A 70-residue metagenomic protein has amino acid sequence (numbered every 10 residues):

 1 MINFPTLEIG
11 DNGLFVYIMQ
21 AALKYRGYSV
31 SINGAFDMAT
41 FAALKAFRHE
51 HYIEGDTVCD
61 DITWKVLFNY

Functional and structural regions predicted by a protein language model:
M1-G34: Acidic, Ser/Thr/Pro/Gly-enriched interdomain connector segments
K24-Y28, H49-I53, W64, F68-N69: Sec-exported extracytoplasmic/periplasmic mature domains
L44: Conserved hydrophobic/aromatic packing and binding residues within compact polymer-binding modules
